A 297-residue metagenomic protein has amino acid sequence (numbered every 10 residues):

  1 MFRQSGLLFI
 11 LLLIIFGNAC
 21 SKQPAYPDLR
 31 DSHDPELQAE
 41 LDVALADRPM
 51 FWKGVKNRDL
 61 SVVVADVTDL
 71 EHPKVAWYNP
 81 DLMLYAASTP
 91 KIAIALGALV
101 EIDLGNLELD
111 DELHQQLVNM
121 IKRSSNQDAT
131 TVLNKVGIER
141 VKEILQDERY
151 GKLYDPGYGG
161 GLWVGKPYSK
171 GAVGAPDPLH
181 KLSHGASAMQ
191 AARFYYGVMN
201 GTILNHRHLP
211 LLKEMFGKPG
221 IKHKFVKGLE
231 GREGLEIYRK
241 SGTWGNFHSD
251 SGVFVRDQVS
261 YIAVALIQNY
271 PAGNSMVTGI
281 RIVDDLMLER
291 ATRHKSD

Functional and structural regions predicted by a protein language model:
M1-L7: Bacterial N-terminal signal peptides that target proteins for export
F16-A19: C-terminal motif of bacterial Sec signal peptides marking the signal peptidase cleavage site
S21-L45, K56, R193-F194, V198-F225 (+1 more regions): Structured C-terminal helix/loop/strand segments within mature extracytoplasmic catalytic/sensor domains
E40-Y78, F254-V255, A263: A short, well-structured edge-of-sheet supersecondary motif
R58-T68, E112-S125, N134-I138, G161-W163 (+2 more regions): Acidic helix-start/capping segments at beta-turn-to-alpha-helix junctions
L84-L107, M120, A263: Active-site SXXK
V100-V118, N205-L209: Short, well-structured active-site flanking segments
V132-I203: Mid-domain, small-residue-enriched loop/turn segments at the edges of structured enzyme/sensor domains
